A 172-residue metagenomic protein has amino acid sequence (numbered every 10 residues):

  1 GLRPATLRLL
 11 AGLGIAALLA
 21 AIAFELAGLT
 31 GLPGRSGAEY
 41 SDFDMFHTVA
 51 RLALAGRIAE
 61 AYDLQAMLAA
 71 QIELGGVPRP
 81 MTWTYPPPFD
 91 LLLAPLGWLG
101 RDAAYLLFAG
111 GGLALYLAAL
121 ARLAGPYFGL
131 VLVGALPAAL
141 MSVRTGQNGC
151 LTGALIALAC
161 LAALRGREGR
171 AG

Functional and structural regions predicted by a protein language model:
G1-P4: Short, Lys/Arg-rich, polar N-terminal cytosolic tail immediately upstream of the first transmembrane signal-anchor
L7-L117: TM-lumen/periplasm interface segments of multi-pass membrane proteins, especially the first transmembrane helix
G75-P80, A121, M141-R144, A162: Short, amphipathic, aromatic/basic-enriched membrane-interface segments that mark the entry/exit of transmembrane
L91, L106-L107, Y127-L132, L151 (+1 more regions): Hydrophobic alpha-helical transmembrane segments
A109-G110, Y116-G129, R165: Transmembrane alpha-helical segments of multipass membrane enzymes and assembly factors that act on membrane-embedded
A118-A119, A135, L151-E168: Specific aromatic-rich, kink-prone transmembrane helix
F128-V143: Transmembrane and membrane-interface helices of multi-pass, inner-membrane envelope-modifying transferases
R144-T152: Short acidic/glycine- and proline-prone juxtamembrane loop motifs at membrane-interface regions of multi-pass membrane
